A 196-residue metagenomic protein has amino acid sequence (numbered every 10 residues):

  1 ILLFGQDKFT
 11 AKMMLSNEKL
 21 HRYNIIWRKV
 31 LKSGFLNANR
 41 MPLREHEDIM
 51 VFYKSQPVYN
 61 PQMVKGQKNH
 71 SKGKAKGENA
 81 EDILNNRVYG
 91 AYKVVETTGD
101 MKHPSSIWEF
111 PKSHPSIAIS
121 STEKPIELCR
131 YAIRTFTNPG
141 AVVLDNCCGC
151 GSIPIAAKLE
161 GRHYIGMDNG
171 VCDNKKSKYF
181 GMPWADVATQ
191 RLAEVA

Functional and structural regions predicted by a protein language model:
I1-M167, V171-F180, A185: Core catalytic lobe of class I
A188-T189: Conserved SAM-binding loop
A193: Conserved phosphoryl-transfer catalytic core
A196: Short Fe-S-cluster ligation motifs
